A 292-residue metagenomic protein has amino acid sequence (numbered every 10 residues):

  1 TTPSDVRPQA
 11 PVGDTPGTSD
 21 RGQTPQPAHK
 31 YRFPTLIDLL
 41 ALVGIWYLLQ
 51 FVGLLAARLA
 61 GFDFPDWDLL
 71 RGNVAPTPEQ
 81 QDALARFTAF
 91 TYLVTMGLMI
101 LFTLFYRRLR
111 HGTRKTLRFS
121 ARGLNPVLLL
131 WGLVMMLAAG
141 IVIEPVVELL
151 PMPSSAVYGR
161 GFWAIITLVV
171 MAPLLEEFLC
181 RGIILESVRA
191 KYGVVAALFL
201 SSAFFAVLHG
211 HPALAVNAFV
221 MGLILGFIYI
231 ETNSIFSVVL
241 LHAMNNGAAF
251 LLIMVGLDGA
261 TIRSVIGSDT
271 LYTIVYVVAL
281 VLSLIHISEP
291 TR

Functional and structural regions predicted by a protein language model:
T1-A28, V147-P151, E289: Low-complexity, intrinsically disordered extramembrane tails and loops of integral membrane proteins
H29-G44, F119-L129: Alpha-helical transmembrane segments and their helix-start/interface "positive-inside/aromatic belt" motifs in integral
L36-L40, L129-L130, F162, I166 (+4 more regions): Hydrophobic alpha-helical transmembrane segments
L42-R107, W131, T273-V277: Alpha-helical transmembrane segments in multi-pass membrane proteins
Y47, F51-L55, S202, L214-D269: Functionally important transmembrane alpha-helices
A60-T88, R110-F178, L185-E186, A190: Juxtamembrane helix-loop-helix connectors linking adjacent transmembrane helices in multi-pass membrane enzymes
L175-L200, F227-S234: Membrane-interface helix/loop boundary segments of multi-pass membrane proteins
L282-T291: Residue-level detector of conserved catalytic or cofactor/ligand-binding positions in enzyme active sites
